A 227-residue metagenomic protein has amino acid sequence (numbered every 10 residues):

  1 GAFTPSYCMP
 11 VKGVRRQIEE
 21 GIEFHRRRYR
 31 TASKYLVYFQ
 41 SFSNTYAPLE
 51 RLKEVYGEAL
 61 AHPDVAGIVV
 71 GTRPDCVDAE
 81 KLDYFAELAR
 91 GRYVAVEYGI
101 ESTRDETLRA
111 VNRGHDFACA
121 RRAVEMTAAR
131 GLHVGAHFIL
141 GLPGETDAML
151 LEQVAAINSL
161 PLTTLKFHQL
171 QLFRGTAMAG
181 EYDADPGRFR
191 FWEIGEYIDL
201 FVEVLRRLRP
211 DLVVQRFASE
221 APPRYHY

Functional and structural regions predicted by a protein language model:
A2-L49, P63-V77, Y93-A120, K166-H168: Core AdoMet radical
V11-G21, R51-Y56, E193-F201: Well-ordered, non-membrane alpha-helical segments in soluble/globular domains
G13, A47, R51, V111-C119 (+2 more regions): Alpha-helix N-cap and loop-to-helix initiation/capping positions
R26-Y29, Y56-P63, D83-Y93, E125-A129: Acidic (Asp/Glu)-rich catalytic clusters
L49-G57, D78-L88, L150: Distinct, well-ordered alpha-helical segments
A118-M178, G195-P223: Conserved C-terminal portion of the radical SAM core fold that forms the substrate/S-adenosylmethionine-binding
A179-R188: Short glycine/proline- and charge-enriched loop/turn segments that cap or connect secondary-structure elements
H226-Y227: Hydrophobic, secondary-structure "cap" segments at the distal end of domains
